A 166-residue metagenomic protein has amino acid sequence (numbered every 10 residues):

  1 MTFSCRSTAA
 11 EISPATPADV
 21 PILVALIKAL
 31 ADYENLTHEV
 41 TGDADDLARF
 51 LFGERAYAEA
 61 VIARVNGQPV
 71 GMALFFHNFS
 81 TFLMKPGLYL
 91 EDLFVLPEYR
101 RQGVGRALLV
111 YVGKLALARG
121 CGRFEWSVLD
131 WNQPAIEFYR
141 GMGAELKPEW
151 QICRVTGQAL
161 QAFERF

Functional and structural regions predicted by a protein language model:
E11-L23: A short beta-loop-alpha structural element at the N-terminal edge of CoA-dependent acyl/N-acetyltransferase catalytic
V24-F50: Conserved GNAT-fold acetyl-CoA-binding loop/helix
R49-I62, Y89: A short helix-loop-beta-strand connector motif used in the catalytic cores of GNAT acetyltransferases and, in some
I62, Q68-H77: Conserved beta-strand in the GNAT
L93-R100: A short, internal acetyl-CoA/4′-phosphopantetheine-binding micro-motif in the GNAT/acyltransferase core
R106, V110, A118, D130-E149: Conserved active-site alpha-helix within GNAT-family acetyltransferase domains
L117-S127: Conserved GNAT acetyl-CoA-binding A-motif
W126-A135, R154-Q158: Conserved beta-strand-loop-alpha-helix junction that forms the acyl-donor binding cleft
